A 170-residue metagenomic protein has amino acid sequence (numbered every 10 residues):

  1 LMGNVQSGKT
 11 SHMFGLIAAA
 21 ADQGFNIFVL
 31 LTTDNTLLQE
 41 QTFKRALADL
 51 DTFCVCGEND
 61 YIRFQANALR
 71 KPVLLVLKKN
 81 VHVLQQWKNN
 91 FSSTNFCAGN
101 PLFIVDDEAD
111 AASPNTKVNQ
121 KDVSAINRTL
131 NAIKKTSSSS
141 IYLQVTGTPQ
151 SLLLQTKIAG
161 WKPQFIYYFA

Functional and structural regions predicted by a protein language model:
L1: Hydrophobic anchor at the beta1->P-loop junction of P-loop NTPases
N4-V5, T33: P-loop (Walker A) phosphate-binding loop of NTP-binding proteins
G8, A112-N115, L152: Catalytic P-loop NTPase motifs of RecA-like helicase/translocase cores
T10-A18: Motif I (Walker A/P-loop) of helicase-class P-loop NTPases
H12, F25-L50: Conserved Walker A/P-loop ATP-binding site and its immediately adjacent core in helicase/helicase-like ATPase domains
A18-Q23, R45-D51, N90-A98, N131-S137 (+1 more regions): Short, surface-exposed basic-aromatic patches at helix termini and helix-loop junctions that form
G57-E108, A112-I133: Conserved RecA-like ASCE ATPase "motif II neighborhood" in helicase/translocase motors
R70, N100-P101, D106, V118-A170: Conserved P-loop NTPase catalytic core
